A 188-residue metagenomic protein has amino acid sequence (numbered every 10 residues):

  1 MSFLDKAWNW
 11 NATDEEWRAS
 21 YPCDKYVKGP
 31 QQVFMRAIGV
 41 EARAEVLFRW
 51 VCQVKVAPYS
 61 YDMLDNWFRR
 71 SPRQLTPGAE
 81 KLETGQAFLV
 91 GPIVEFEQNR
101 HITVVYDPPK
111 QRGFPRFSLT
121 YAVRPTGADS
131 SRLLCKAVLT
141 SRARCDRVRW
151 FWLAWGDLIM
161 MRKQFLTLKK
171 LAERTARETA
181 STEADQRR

Functional and structural regions predicted by a protein language model:
M1-Q74, A79, E178-R188: Hydrophobic ligand-binding cavity/cleft-lining segments
W17, P109-K170: Beta-strand/loop substructures that line and gate deep hydrophobic ligand-binding cavities in soluble
V33-M35, F88-L89, F114-T120: Short, surface-exposed coil-to-beta transition loops
E41-E45, V94-N99, A122-R132, K170-R177: A short, structured loop/turn motif at beta-sheet edges
R49-V56, D157-L158, L166, K170-R174: Short, intrinsically disordered, mixed-charge
G78-E80, T103-Q111: Short beta-strand segments that buttress and anchor functional surface loops
V90-V94, T103: A structural signal for short, hydrophobic beta-strand segments that form beta-sheets in beta-rich/all-beta domains
